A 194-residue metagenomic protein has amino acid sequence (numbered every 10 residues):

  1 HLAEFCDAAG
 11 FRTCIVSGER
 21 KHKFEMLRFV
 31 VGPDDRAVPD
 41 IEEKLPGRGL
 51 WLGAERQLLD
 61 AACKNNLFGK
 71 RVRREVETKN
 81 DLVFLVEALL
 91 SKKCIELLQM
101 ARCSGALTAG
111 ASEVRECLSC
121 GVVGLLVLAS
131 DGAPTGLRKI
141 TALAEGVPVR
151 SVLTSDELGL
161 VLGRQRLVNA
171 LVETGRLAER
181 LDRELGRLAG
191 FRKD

Functional and structural regions predicted by a protein language model:
H1-R74: N-terminal cysteine/histidine-rich coordination modules
T13-V16, V122, R138-A144: Short helix-coil boundary/hinge micro-motifs
K21, Q57-L59, D131-P134, D156-E157 (+1 more regions): Conserved nucleotide-binding/hydrolysis micro-motifs of P-loop NTPases
R48-G49, S104-G105, V122-L125, A144-P148 (+1 more regions): Short active-site oxyanion
Q57-D131: Extended interfacial segments that mediate partner engagement and assembly in macromolecular machines
A111, R138, A142-S151: Positively charged, polar, low-complexity stretches
E145-A189: Short basic, glycine-rich beta-strand/loop surfaces that mediate nucleic-acid
